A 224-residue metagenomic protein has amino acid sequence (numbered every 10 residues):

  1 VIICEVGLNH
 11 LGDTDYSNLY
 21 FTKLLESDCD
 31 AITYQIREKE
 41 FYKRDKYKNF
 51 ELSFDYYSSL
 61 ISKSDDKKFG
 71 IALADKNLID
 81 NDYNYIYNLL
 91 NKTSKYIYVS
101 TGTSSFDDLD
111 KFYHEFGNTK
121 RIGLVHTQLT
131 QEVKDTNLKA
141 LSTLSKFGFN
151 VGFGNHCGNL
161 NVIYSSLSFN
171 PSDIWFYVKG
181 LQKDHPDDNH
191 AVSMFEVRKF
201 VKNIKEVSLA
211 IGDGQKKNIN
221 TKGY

Functional and structural regions predicted by a protein language model:
V1-Y224: Catalytic cores and adjacent flexible loops of soluble metabolic enzymes that perform enolate/carbanion chemistry on
